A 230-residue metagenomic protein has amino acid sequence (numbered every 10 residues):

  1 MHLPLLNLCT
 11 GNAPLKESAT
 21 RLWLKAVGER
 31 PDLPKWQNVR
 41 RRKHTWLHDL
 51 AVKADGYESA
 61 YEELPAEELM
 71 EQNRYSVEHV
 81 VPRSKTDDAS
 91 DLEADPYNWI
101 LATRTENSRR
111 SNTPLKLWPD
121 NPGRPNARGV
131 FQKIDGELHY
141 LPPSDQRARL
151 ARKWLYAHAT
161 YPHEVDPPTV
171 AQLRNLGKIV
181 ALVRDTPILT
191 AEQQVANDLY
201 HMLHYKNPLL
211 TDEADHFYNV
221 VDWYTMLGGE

Functional and structural regions predicted by a protein language model:
H2-R124: Betabetaalpha-Me/HNH-type nuclease active-site subdomain
E67-S76, V80-E230: Domain-level detector of nuclease and nuclease-like folds in predominantly extracellular/periplasmic contexts
